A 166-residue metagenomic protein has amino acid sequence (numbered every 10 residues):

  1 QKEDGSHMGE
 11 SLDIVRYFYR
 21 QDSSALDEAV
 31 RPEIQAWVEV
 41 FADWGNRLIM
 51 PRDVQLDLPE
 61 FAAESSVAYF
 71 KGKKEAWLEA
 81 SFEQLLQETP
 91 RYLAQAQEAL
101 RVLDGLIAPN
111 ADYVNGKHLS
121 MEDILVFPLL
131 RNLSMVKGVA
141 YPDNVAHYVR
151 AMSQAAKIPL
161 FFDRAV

Functional and structural regions predicted by a protein language model:
Q1, E33-I34, P90, D112 (+2 more regions): Aromatic-enriched hydrophobic runs in primary sequence
Q1-G72: GST-like domain detector, emphasizing the conserved glutathione-binding G-site in the N-terminal thioredoxin-like
S11, E122, F161-F162: Small-side-chain structural scaffolding
L12-V15, Y19, Q35-V38, Q97-L100 (+3 more regions): Non-transmembrane alpha-helical segments in soluble domains of secreted/periplasmic/extracellular proteins
D22, I107-N110, A156: A general structural signal marking secondary-structure boundaries and capping sites
L26-A29, Y113-G116, L160-R164: Short, hydrophobic secondary-structure boundary micro-motifs
D43-A151: GST-like fold's C-terminal all-alpha helical module
V139, H147-V166: Alpha-helical oligomerization segments
